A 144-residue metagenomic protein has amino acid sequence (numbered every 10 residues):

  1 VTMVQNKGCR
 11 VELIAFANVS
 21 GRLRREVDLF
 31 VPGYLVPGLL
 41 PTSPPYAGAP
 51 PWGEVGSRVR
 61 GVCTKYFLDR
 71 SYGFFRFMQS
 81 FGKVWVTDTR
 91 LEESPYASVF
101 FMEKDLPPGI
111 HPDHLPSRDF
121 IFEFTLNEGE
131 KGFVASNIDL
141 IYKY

Functional and structural regions predicted by a protein language model:
V1-A47: Nuclease catalytic cores that cleave nucleic-acid phosphodiester bonds, predominantly acidic two-metal-ion
E54-D69: Structural detector for short beta-strands of small beta-barrel domains
G61-V62, F74-S80, V99-P107, T125: Polyanion-binding interface signature
C63-F67, F77, N137: A residue-level detector for short acidic-glycine micro-motifs
L68-T87: Short aromatic-glycine-enriched beta-strand elements
G82-D105, V134: A short macromolecule-binding patch
D105-E123: Short nucleic-acid-contacting surface segments enriched for D/E, G, S/T with interspersed K/R
S117, T125-Y144: OB-fold/S1-family single-stranded nucleic acid-binding modules
